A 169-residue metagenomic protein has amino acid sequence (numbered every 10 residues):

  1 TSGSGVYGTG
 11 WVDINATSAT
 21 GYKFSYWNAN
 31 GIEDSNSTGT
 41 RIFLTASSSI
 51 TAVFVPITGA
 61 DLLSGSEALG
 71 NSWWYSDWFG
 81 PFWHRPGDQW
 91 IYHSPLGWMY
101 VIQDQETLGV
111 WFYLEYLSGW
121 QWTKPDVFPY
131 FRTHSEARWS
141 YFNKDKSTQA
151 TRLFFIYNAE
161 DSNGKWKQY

Functional and structural regions predicted by a protein language model:
T1, Y22, G31-I32, A60 (+1 more regions): Short glycine-aromatic motifs
T1-T9: Conserved N-terminal submotifs of small, disulfide-stabilized extracellular modules
G10-T38: Surface-exposed interfaces of beta-sheet-rich extracellular modules
S18, L44-A46, P95, S135: Short loop/turn positions at the edges of beta-strands in beta-sheet-rich folds
A19-T20, N30, N36, S48-I50 (+4 more regions): Exposed regions on extracellular, virion, or secretory-pathway luminal proteins
S37-I57: Conserved "repeat-terminator" motif of extracellular CCP/Sushi domains
T58-Y169: Repetitive, compositionally biased segments used for assembly/scaffolding
